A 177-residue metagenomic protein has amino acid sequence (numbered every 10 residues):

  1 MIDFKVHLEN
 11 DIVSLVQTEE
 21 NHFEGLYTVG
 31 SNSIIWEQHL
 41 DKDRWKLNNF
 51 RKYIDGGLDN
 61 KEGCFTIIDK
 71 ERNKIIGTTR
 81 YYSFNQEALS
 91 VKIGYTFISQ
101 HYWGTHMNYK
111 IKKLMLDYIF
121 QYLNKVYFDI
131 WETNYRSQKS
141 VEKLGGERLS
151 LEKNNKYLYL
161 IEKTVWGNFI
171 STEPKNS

Functional and structural regions predicted by a protein language model:
M1-G104, Y118, E132, L149-S177: GNAT-family acyltransferases
S33-I34, L123, G145: Structural motif
K92, K110, K125, R136: Amphipathic alpha-helical recognition patches that constitute DNA-binding helices
G104-Y118, K139-K143: Conserved acetyl-CoA-binding loop-helix of GNAT-fold acetyltransferases
Q121-I130: Conserved GNAT acetyl-CoA-binding A-motif
T133-S150: Conserved active-site alpha-helix within GNAT-family acetyltransferase domains
